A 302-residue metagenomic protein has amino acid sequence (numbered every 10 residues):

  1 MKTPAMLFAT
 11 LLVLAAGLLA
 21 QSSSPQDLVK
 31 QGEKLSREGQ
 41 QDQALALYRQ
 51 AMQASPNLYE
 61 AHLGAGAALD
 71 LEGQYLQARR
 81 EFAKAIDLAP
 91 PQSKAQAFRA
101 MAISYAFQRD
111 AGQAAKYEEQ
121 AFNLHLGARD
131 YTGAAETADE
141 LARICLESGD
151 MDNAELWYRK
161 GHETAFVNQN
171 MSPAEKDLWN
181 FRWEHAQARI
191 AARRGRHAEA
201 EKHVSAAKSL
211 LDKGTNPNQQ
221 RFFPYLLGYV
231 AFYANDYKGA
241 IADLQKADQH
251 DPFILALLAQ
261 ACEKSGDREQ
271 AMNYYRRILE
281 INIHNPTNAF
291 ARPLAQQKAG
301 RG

Functional and structural regions predicted by a protein language model:
S22, P56, P90-Q92, L126 (+3 more regions): Short coil turns that delineate tetratricopeptide repeat
Q26, E60, K94-Q96, E136 (+4 more regions): Start-of-helix register in tetratricopeptide repeats
E33, A67, I103, E136 (+6 more regions): Residue-level recognition of tetratricopeptide repeat
R37-E38, L71-E72, F107, E140 (+6 more regions): Register position in tetratricopeptide repeats
A61, A95-A97, D130-Y131, M171 (+4 more regions): TPR alpha-solenoid repeat register
G64, F98-A100, G133, E140 (+4 more regions): Canonical tetratricopeptide repeat
